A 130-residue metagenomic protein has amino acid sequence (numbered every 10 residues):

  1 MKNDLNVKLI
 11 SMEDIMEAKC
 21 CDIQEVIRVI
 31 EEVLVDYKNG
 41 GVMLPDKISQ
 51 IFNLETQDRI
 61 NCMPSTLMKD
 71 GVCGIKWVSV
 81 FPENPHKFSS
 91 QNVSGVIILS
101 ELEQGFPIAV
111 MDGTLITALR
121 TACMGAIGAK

Functional and structural regions predicted by a protein language model:
M1-R120, M124-A126: N-terminal ligand-binding/catalytic initiation module
